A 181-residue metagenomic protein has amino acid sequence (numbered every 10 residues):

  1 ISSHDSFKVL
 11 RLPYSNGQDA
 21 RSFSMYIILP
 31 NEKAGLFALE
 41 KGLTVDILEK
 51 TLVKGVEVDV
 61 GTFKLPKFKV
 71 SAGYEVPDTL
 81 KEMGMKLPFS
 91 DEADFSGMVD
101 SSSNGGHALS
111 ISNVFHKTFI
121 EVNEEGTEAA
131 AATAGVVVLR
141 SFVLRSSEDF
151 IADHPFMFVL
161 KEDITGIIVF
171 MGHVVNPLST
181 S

Functional and structural regions predicted by a protein language model:
I1-S181: Secretory/exported precursors with cleavable N-terminal leaders
